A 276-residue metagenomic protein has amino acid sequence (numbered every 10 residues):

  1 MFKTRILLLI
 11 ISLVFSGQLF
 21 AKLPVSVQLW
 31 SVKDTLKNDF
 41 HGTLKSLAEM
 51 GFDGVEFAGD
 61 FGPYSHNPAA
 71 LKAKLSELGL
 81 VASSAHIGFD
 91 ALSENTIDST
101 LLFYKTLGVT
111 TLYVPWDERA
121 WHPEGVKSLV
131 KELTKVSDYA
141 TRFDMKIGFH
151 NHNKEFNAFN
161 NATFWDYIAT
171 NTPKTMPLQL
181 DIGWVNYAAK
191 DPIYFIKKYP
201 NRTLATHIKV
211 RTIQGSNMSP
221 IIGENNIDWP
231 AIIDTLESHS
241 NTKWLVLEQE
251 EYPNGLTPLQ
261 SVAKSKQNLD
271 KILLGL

Functional and structural regions predicted by a protein language model:
M1-L7: Bacterial N-terminal signal peptides that target proteins for export
L8-S16: Bacterial N-terminal signal peptides
F20-T110, D270, L274-L276: N-terminal pre-domain/capping segments
K22-M50, G108, F159-P177, N186-L276: Histidine-acidic metal/acid-base catalytic patches
V25-Q28, V55-F57, A82-I87, L112-V114 (+4 more regions): Hydrophobic faces of well-ordered beta-strands that scaffold small-molecule active sites in alpha/beta enzyme cores
W30-V32, A58-G62, I87-D90, D117-R119 (+4 more regions): Active-site beta-loop-alpha junctions enriched in small/polar residues
D53, D90-P177, L259: Active-site acidic/histidine proton-transfer and metal-coordination neighborhood in alpha/beta enzyme cores
E77-L78, L107, R142-F143, H239-N241: Helix C-cap/helix->beta junction micro-motif
